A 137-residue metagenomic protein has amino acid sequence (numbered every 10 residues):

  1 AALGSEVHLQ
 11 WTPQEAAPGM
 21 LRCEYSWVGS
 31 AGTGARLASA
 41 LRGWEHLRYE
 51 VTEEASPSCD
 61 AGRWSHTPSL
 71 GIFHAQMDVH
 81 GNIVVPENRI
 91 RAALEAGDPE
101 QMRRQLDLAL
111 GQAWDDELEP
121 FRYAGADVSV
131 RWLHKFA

Functional and structural regions predicted by a protein language model:
A2-M20, A31-A137: Long, contiguous binding/interaction regions
S26-V28: Short hydrophobic/aromatic beta-strand micro-patches that form the beta-sheet surface supporting nucleotide- or nucleic
